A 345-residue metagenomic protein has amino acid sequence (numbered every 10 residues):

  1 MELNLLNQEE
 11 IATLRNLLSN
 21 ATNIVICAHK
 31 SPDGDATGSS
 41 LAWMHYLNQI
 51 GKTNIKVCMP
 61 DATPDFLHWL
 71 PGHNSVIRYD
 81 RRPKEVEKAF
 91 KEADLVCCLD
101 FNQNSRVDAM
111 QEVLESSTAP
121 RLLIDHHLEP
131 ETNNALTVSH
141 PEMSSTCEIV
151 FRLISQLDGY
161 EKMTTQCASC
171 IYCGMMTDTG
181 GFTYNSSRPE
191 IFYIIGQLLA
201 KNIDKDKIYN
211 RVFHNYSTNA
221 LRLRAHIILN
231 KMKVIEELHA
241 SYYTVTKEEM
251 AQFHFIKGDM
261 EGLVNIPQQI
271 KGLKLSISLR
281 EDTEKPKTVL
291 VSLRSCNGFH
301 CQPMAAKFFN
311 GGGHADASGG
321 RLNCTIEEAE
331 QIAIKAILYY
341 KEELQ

Functional and structural regions predicted by a protein language model:
E2-K30, G38-P71, R78, K84-E87 (+2 more regions): Hydrophobic helix-and-loop "lid/oligomerization" segment in the mid-to-C-terminal part of catalytic domains
C27, S31, C98, L123-I124 (+1 more regions): Generic enzyme active-site microenvironment
S31-P32, F101-N104, H127-E129, K247-E248 (+1 more regions): Short glycine-rich anion-binding loops that position phosphate/pyrophosphate groups of nucleotides and phosphorylated
G34-S40, N104-D108: Short glycine/serine/threonine-rich phosphate/pyrophosphate-binding segments that cradle anionic phosphate groups
W43-M44, V113-S116, S139-H140, Y193: Glycine-rich, phosphate-binding/catalytic loops in enzymes
G72-V76, S116, S139-E142, S295: Short, hinge-like loop/turn segments at secondary-structure boundaries
I77-L136: Active-site cofactor/cluster-binding pocket
I124-I194: Short alpha-helices
